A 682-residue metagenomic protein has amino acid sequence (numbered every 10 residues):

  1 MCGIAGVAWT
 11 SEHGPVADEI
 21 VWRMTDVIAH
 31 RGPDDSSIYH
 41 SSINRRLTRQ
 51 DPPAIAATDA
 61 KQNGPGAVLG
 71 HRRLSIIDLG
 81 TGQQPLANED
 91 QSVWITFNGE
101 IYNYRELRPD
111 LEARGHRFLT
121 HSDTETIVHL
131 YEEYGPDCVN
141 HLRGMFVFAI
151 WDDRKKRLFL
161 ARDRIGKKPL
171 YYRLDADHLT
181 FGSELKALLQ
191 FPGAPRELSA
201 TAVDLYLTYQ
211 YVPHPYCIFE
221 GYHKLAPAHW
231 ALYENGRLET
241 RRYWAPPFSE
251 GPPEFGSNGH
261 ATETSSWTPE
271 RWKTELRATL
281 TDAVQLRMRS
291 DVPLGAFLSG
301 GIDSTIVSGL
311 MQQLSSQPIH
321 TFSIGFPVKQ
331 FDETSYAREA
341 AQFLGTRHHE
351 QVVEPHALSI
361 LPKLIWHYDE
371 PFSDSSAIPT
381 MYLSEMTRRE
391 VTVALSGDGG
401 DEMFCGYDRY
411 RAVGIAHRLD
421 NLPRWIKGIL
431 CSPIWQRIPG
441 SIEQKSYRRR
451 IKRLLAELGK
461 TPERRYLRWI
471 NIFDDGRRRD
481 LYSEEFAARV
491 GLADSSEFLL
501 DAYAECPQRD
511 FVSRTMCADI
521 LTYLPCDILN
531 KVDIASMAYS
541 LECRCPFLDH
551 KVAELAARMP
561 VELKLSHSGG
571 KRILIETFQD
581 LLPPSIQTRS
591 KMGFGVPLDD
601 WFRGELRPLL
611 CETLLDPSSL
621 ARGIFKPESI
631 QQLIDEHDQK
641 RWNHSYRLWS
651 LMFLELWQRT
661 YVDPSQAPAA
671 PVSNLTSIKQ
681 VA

Functional and structural regions predicted by a protein language model:
M1-I4, S42, P52, A57 (+12 more regions): Adenosyl-5′-phosphate
M1-Y368, T380, S384, Q579-D580 (+7 more regions): Cysteine-centered catalytic environments shared across enzyme families
Q83, R164, A176, Y382-I442 (+3 more regions): Active-site adenylate/phosphate-handling loop in enzymes that bind or generate adenylated species
I127, L383, Q436-L454: Glycine-rich phosphate-binding/catalytic subdomain of phosphoryl-transfer and nucleotide/sugar-phosphate-processing
L188, S323-I324, E370, G414-L422: Short beta-alpha connecting loops at secondary-structure transitions that line or flank enzyme active sites
V328, V352, P371-D374, N421 (+1 more regions): Alpha-helix capping and helix-loop boundary segments enriched in small/acidic/polar residues
F343-T346, D369-S375, P439-K445: A polyampholytic, Gly/Pro-enriched intrinsically disordered region
I365-H367, D408-I415, P668-A669: Short secondary-structure boundary/capping segments
